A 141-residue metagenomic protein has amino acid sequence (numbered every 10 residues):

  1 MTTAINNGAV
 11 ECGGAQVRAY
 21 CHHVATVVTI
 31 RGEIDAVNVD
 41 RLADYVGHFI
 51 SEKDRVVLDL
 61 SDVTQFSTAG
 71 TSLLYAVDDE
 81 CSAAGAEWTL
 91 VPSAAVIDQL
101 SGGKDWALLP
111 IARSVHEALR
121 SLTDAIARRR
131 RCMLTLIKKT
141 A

Functional and structural regions predicted by a protein language model:
M1-T64, Y75-A141: STAS-like cytosolic regulatory interaction modules
S67: Residue-level signal for the "D+5" position in two-component response regulator receiver
